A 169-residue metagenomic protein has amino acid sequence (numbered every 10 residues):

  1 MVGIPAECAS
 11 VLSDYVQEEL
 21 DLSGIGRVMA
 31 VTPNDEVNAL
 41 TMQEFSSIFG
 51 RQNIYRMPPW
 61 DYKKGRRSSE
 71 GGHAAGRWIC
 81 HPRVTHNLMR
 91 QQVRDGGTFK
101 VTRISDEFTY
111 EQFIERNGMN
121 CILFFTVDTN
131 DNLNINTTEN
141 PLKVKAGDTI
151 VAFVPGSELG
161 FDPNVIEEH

Functional and structural regions predicted by a protein language model:
M1-H169: Cytosolic regulatory regions of ion transport systems
